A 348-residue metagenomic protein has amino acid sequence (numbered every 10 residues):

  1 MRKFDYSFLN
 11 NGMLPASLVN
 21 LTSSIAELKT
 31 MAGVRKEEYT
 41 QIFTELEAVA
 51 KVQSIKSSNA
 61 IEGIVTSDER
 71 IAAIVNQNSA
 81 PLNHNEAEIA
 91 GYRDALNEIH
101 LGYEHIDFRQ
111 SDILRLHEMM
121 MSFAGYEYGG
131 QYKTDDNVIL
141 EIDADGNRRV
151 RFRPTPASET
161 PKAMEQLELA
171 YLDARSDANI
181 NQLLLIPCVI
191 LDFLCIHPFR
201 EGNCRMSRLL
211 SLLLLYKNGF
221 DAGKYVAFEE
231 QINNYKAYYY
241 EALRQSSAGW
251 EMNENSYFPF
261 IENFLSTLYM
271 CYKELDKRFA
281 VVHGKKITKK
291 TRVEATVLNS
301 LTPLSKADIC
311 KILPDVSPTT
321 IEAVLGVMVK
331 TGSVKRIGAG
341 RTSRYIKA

Functional and structural regions predicted by a protein language model:
M1-A348: FIC/Doc superfamily catalytic core
